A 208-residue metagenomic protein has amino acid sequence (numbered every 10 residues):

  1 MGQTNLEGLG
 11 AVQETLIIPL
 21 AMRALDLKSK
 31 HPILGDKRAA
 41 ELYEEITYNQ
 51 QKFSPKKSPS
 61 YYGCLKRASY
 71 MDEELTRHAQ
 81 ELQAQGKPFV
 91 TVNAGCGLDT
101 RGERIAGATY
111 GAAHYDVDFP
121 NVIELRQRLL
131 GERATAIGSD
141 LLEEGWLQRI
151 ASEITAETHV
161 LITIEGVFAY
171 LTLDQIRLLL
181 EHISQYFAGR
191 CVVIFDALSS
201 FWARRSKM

Functional and structural regions predicted by a protein language model:
M1-V92, C96-S139, E144-G145: Rossmann-like AdoMet
G86-F89, A156-H159, G189: Short coil/turn segments at beta-strand junctions that form active-site/ligand-binding loops
A136-G138, E144-Q148, Y170-A188: A short, conserved alpha-helix within the catalytic core of class I
E143-E144, F168-Y170, S199-A203: Short, catalytically relevant binding-site loops at active-site mouths
W146-A156: Short amphipathic alpha-helix with an adjacent loop that forms part of the alpha/beta core around
T155-A169: Short SAM/SAH-binding signature in class I
L161-T163, L180-W202: Conserved beta-strand signature within the Rossmann-like core of class I S-adenosyl-L-methionine
S206-M208: Short, glycine-/aromatic-enriched active-site segment of Class I SAM-dependent methyltransferases
